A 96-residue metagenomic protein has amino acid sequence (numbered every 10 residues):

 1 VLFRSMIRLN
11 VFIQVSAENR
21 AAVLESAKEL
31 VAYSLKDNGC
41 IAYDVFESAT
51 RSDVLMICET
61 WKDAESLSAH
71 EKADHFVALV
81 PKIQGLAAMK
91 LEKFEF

Functional and structural regions predicted by a protein language model:
V1-L2: Short, small-residue-biased leader/transition segments that mark boundaries at the very start of proteins
I7, D44-D53, A78-F96: Glycine-rich beta-strand-turn "strand-cap" elements at beta-sheet edges
I7-Q14, D44-E71: Short, well-ordered beta-strand segments in beta-rich or mixed alpha/beta enzyme and ligand-binding folds
F12-Q14, R20, K28-L30, K93-E95: Generic alpha-helical hydrophobic packing signal
N19-I41, H75-L79: Short amphipathic alpha-helical segments
S26, F46, H70-A73, K82: Residue-level signal for well-ordered alpha-helical positions
A32-L35, G39, S66, A88-L91: Generic structural signal for secondary-structure transition and capping sites
D37-N38, R51, A73, L86: Acidic-histidine catalytic/liganding microenvironments
